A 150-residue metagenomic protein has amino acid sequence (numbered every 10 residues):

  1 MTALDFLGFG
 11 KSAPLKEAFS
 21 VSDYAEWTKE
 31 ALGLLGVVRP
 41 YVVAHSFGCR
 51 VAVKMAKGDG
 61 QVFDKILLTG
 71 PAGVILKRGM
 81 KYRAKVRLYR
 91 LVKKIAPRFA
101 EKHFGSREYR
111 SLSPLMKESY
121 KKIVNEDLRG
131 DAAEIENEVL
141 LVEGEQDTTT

Functional and structural regions predicted by a protein language model:
T2-V43: Active-site loop/oxyanion-hole signature of alpha/beta-hydrolase fold enzymes
F9-S12, V74, T149: Active-site loop signature of alpha/beta-hydrolase-fold enzymes
E17, R50-G58, F63-I95: Flexible "cap/lid" loop of the alpha/beta hydrolase fold
G33-R39, G60-Q61, E136-N137: Active-site acidic short loop of glycosyltransferases
A44, G48-C49: Catalytic nucleophile loop
K102-G130: Hydrophobic, aromatic-rich cap/lid helix
E134-I135, L141-D147: Short beta-strand/loop motif that positions the catalytic acidic residue of the alpha/beta-hydrolase fold
